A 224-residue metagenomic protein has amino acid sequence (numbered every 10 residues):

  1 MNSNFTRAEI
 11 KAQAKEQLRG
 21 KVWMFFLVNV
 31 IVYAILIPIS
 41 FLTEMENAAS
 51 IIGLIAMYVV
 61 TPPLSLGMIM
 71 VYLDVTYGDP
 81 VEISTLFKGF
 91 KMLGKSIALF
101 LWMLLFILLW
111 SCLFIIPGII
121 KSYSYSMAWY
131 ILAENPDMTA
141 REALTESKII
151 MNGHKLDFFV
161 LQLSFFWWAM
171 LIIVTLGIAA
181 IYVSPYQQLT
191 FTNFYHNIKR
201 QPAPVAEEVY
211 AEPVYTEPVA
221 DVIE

Functional and structural regions predicted by a protein language model:
M1-E224: Hydrophobic alpha-helical membrane segments
